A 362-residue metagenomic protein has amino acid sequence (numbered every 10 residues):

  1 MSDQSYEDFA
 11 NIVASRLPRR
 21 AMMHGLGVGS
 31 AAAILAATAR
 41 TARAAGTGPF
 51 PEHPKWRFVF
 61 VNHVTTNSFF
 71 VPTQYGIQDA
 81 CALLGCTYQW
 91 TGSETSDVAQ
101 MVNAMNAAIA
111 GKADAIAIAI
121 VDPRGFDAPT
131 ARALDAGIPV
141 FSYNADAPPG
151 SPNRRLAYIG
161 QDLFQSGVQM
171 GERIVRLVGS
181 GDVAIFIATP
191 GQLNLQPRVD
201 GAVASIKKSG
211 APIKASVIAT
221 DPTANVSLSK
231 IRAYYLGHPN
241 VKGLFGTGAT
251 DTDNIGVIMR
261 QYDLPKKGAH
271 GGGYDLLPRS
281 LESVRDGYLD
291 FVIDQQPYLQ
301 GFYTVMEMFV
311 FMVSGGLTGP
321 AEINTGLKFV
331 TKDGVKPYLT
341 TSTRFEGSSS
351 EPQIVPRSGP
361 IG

Functional and structural regions predicted by a protein language model:
M1-P18, A31-A32, R43: N-terminal secretory signal peptides
P18-G27: N-terminal export leaders
A37-V59: C-terminal segment of N-terminal export signals and the immediately downstream linker at the start of the mature
G46-P54, P190, N194, S205-S209 (+1 more regions): Hinge/cleft segment of the Venus flytrap/periplasmic-binding protein
V61-Q74, W90-M101, D122, A145 (+6 more regions): Hinge/beta->alpha junction and helix N-cap segments in small-molecule ligand-binding domains
I118-D135, A202, S216, T220-S283: Hydrophobic alpha-helical
R124-Q165, R176, L277-R285, L289-D290 (+1 more regions): Flexible loop/hinge segments that line or gate small-molecule binding clefts
K242-A249, G256-G326, V330-P337, G347: Exported/periplasmic ABC-transporter solute-binding proteins
